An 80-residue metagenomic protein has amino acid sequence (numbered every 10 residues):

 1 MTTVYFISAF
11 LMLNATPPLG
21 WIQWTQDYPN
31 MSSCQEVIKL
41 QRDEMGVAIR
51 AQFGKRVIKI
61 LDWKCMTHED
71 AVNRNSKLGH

Functional and structural regions predicted by a protein language model:
M1-I22: Short aromatic-glycine-(Arg/Gly/Cys) micro-motifs in beta-strand/loop hairpins
F6-I7, C34, W63-C65: Hydrophobic beta-strand residues in large extracellular and virion-surface proteins
N14, M31, H68-D70: Generic structural motif
P18-E36: A short, exposed loop/beta-hairpin motif centered on an aromatic-Gly-Thr core
T25, D43-H80: Short, mixed-charge low-complexity intrinsically disordered segments
